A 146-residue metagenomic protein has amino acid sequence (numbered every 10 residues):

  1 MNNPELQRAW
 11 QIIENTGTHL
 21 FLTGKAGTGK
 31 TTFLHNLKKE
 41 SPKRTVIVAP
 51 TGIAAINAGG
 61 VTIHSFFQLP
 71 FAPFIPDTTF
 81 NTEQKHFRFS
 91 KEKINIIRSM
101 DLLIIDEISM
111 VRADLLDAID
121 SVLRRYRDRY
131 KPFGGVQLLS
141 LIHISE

Functional and structural regions predicted by a protein language model:
M1-E146: Conserved ATP-binding/catalytic motifs of P-loop helicase motor domains
